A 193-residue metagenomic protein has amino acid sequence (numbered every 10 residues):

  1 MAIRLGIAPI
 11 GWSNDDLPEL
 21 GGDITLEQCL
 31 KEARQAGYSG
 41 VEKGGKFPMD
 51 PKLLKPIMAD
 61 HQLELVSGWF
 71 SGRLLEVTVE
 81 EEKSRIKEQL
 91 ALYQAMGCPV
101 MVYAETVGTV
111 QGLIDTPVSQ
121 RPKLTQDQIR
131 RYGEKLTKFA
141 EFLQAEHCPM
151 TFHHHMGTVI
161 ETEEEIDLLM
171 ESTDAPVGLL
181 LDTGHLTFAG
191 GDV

Functional and structural regions predicted by a protein language model:
M1-V100, Q126-D127, G133-E141, A175-G178: N-terminal pre-domain/capping segments
D15-P18, V110, A189-G191: A short, acidic/glycine-rich surface segment
Q28, I166-D167, V193: A generic local structural motif
K43-G45, G72, F152-M156, T183: Short glycine-centered, acidic/aromatic-flanked micro-motifs in structured strand/loop junctions that mark active-site
K55, G190-V193: A short alpha/beta connector and helix-capping loop motif
V79-L181, F188: Active-site acidic/histidine proton-transfer and metal-coordination neighborhood in alpha/beta enzyme cores
